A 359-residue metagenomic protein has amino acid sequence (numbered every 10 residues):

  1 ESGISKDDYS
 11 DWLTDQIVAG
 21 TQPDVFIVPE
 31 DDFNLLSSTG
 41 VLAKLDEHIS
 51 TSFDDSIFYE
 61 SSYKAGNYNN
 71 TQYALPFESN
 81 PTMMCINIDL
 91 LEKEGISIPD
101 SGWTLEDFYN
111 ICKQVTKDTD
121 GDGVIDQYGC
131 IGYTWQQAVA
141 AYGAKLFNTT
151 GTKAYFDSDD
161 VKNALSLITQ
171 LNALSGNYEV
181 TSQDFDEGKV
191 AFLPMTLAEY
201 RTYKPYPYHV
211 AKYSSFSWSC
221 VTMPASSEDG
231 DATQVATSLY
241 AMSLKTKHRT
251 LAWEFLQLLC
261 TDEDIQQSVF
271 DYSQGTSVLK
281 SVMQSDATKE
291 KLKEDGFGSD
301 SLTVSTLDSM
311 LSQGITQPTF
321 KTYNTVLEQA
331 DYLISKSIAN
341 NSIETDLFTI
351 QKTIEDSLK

Functional and structural regions predicted by a protein language model:
E1-F58, K93-G95, K189-F192, H209-K212: Extracytoplasmic "Venus flytrap"/periplasmic binding protein-like
E1-L35, S227, L251, E263 (+3 more regions): Conserved N-terminal structural module of periplasmic/extracytoplasmic solute-binding proteins
S10-T21, T39, L91, Y109-Q114 (+3 more regions): Short helices/loops that flank or line small-molecule/ion binding pockets
V28-P81, E106, S215-P224: Hinge/lid segment of periplasmic solute-binding proteins
N69-F77, T82, E106-A154, V190-F192: Extracytoplasmic/periplasmic solute-binding protein
I111-C112, T150-E179, M223: Glycine-centered hinge/linker elements that transmit conformational signals in sensory and ligand-binding systems
Y208, S238, M242-K321, T345: Mature extracytoplasmic/periplasmic domains
S215-A241: Periplasmic-binding protein-like
